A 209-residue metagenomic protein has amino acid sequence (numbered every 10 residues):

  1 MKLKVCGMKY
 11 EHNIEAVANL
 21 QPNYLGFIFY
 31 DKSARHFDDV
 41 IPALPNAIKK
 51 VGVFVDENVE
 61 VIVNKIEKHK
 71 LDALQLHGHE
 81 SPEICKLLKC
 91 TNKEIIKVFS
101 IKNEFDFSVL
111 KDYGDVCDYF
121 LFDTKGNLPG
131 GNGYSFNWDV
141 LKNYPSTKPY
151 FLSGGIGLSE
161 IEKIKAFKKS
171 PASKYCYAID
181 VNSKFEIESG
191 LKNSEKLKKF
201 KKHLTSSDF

Functional and structural regions predicted by a protein language model:
M1-F209: Conserved N-terminal beta1-alpha1 strand-loop-helix module at the mouth
